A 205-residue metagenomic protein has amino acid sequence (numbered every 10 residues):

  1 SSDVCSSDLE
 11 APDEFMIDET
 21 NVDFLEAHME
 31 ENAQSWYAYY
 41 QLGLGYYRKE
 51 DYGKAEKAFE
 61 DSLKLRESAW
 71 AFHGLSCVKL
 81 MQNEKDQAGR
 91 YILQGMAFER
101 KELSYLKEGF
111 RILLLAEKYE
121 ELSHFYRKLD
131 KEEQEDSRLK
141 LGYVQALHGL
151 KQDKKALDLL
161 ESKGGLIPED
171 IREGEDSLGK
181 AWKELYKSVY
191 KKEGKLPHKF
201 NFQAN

Functional and structural regions predicted by a protein language model:
D3-S6: Short, small-residue-biased leader/transition segments that mark boundaries at the very start of proteins
L25-E26, F59, I92, Y126 (+1 more regions): Hydrophobic/aromatic packing residues within the alpha-helices of TPR/SEL1-like helical repeat arrays
E31, K64-L65, F98, K131-E132 (+1 more regions): Structural marker of alpha-solenoid helical repeat scaffolds
Y37, S68-A71, S104, R138: Start-of-helix register in tetratricopeptide repeats
R48, M81-Q82, L115-A116, G149 (+1 more regions): Register position in tetratricopeptide repeats
